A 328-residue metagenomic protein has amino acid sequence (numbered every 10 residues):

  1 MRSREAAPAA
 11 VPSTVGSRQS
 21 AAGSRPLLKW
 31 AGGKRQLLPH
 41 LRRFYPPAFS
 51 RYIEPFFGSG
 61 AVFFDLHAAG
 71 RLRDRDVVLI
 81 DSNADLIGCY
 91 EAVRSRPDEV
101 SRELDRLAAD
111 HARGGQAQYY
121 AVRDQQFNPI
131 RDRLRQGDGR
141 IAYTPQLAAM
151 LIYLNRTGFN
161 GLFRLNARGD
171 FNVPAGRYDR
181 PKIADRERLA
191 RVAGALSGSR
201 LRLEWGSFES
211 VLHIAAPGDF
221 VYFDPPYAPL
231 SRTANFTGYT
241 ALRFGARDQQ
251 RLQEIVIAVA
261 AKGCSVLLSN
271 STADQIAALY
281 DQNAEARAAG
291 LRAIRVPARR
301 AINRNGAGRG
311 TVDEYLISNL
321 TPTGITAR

Functional and structural regions predicted by a protein language model:
M1-V78, L201, G206, V211-F220 (+2 more regions): Class I S-adenosyl-L-methionine
R2-R18, A22-H40, R96-Y222, P226-F236 (+3 more regions): SAM-dependent nucleic-acid methyltransferase catalytic core
R43, A48-F127, D179-K182: SAM cofactor-binding core of SAM-dependent methyltransferases, primarily the Rossmann-like beta-alpha-beta module
S82-N83, N155-T157, S271: Beta-hairpin (beta-strand-turn-beta-strand) motif
N83, R96, T144, P181 (+4 more regions): Poly-acidic low-complexity segments
C89, G161, T326-A327: Intrinsically disordered, low-complexity acidic/polar segments
E91, A190-A193, S197, A277-D281: Class I S-adenosyl-L-methionine
